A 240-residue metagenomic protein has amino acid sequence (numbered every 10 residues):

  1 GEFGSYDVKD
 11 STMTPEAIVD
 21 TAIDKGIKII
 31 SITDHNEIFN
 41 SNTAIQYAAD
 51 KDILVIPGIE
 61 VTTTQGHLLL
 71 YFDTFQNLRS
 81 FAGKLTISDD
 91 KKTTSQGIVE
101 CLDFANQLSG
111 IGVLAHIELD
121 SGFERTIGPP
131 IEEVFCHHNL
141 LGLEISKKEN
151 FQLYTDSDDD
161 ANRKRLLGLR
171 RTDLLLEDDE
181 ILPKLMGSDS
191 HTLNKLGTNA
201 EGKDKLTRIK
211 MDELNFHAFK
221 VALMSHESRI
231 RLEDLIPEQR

Functional and structural regions predicted by a protein language model:
G1-I27, F39-L54, T63-S80, D120-R240: Charged catalytic cores and adjacent phosphate/nucleic-acid-binding surfaces used for phosphate/nucleic-acid chemistry
E2, I59-T94, I98-E100, F104-T126: Alpha-helix N-cap/helix-start capping residues at coil-to-helix junctions, especially the first residue of tandem
K28-D34: Short catalytic-loop micro-motif centered on adjacent basic/acidic residues
I32, G58, G187: Generic enzyme active-site microenvironment
T33, A115, S146: Conserved residues at the C-terminal ends of beta-strands
